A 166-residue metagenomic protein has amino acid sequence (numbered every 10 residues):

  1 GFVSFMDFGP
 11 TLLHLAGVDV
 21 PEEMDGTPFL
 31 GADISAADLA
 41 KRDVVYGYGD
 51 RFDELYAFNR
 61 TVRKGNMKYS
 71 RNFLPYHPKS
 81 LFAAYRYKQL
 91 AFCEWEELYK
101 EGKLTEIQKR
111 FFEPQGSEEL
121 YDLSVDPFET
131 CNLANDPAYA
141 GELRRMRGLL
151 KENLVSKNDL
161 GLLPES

Functional and structural regions predicted by a protein language model:
G1-K64, C131, Y139-G148, L162-E165: Polar, surface-exposed loop/tail segments that function as active-site lids or cofactor/substrate-recognition elements
F5, D43, L98, L154-K157: Compositionally biased, low-complexity repeat tracts
H14-V18, V125, N135, V155: Residues at helix-coil transition
G17, G102, N158-D159: Glycine-centered secondary-structure boundary/capping sites
L30, C93-Y99, K109, A140 (+2 more regions): Generic detector of well-ordered alpha-helical segments enriched in charged/polar residues, highlighting helical
F52-N135, P164: C-terminal, low-complexity/hydrophilic appendages and adjacent surface loops of extracellular/periplasmic anionic
P127, P137-A140, N158: Proline-centered flexible-loop/turn and helix-kink motifs
M146, N153-L160: Catalytic domains of carbohydrate-active enzymes that cleave complex glycans
